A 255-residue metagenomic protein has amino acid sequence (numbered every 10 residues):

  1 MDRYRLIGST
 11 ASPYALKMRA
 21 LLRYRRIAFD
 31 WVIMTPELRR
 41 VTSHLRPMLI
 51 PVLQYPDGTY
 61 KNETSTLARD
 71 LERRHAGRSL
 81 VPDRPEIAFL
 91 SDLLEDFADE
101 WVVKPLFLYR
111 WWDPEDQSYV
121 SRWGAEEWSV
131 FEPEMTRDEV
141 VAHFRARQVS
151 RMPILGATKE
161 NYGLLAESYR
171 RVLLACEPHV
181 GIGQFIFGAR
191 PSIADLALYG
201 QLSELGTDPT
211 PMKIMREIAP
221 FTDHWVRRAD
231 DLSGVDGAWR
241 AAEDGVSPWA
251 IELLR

Functional and structural regions predicted by a protein language model:
M1-T136, I186, G206: GST-like domain detector, emphasizing the conserved glutathione-binding G-site in the N-terminal thioredoxin-like
K104-R255: GST-like fold's C-terminal all-alpha helical module
